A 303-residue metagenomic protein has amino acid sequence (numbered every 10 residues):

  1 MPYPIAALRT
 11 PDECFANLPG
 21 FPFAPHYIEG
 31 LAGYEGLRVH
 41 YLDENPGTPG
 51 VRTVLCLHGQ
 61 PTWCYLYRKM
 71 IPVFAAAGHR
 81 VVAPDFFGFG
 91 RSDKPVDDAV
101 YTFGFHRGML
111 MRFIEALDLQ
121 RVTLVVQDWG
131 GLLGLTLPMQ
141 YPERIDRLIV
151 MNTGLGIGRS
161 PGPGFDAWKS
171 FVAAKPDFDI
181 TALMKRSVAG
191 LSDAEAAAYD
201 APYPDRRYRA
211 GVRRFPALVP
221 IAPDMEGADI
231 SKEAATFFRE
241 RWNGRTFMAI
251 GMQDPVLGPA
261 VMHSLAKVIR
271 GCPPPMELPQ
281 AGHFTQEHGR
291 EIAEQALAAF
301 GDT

Functional and structural regions predicted by a protein language model:
M1-E29: An N-terminal hydrophobic leader/cap segment in hydrolases
I5, I157-F215: Helix-rich cap/lid subdomain of alpha/beta-hydrolase
I28, R209-K267: Conserved serine/cysteine hydrolase catalytic core
L31-E35, L42-N45, A76, A83-V126 (+1 more regions): Active-site loop/oxyanion-hole signature of alpha/beta-hydrolase fold enzymes
L37, E44-R91: Conserved HGGG/HGGXW glycine-rich cap/lid loop of the alpha/beta-hydrolase fold
L55-G59, Q127, I250: The conserved beta1-alpha1 loop
Q120-R159: Conserved hydrolase catalytic core segment
G271-T303: Catalytic active-site module of serine/aspartate enzymes centered on a nucleophile-bearing elbow/loop
